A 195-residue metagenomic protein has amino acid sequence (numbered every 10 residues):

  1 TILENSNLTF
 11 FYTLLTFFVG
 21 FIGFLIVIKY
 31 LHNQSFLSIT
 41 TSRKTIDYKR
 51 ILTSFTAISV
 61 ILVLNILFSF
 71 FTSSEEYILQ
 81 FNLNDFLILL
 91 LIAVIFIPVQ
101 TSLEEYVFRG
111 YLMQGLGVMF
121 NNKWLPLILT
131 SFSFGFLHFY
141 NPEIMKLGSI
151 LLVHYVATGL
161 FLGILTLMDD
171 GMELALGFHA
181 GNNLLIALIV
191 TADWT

Functional and structural regions predicted by a protein language model:
T1-S35: N-terminal, membrane-interfacial amphipathic/helix-forming hydrophobic leader that caps and precedes the first
I2-N7, T13, F36-L103, M113-Q114 (+1 more regions): Juxtamembrane helix-loop-helix connectors linking adjacent transmembrane helices in multi-pass membrane enzymes
T16-K29, F55-I66, I128-F132: Hydrophobic alpha-helical transmembrane segments of multi-pass integral membrane proteins
G20, L31, F36, T40-S42 (+3 more regions): Long, contiguous hydrophobic alpha-helical segments, chiefly transmembrane helices and signal peptides
L25, L37, L160-G163: Positions in alpha-helical segments
I26-K29, T41, L165: Short, flexible active-site loop motifs that bind/organize anionic cofactors or intermediates
L90-T195: Transmembrane helix-loop-helix hairpins at the membrane interface of multi-pass integral membrane proteins
